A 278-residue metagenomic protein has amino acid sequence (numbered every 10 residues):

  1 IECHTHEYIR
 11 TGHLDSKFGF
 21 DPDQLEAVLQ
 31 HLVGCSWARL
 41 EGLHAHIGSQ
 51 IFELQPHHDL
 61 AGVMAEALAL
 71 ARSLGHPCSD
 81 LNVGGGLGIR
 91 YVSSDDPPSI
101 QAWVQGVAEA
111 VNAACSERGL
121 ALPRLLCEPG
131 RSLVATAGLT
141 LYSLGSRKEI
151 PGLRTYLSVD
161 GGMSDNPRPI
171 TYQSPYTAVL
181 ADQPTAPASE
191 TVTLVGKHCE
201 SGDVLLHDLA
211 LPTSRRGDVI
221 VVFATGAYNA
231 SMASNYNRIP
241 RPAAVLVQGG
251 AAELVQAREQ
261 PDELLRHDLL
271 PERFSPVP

Functional and structural regions predicted by a protein language model:
I1-N82, I89, A110, C115: Active-site-proximal beta-alpha core segment in soluble small-molecule metabolic enzymes
C3-T11, L54-H57, Y91-D96, T136-T140 (+2 more regions): Short acidic, glycine/serine/threonine-rich loops at helix termini
G19-D21, S99, Q260: Short, solvent-exposed coil/turn linker segments
H44-H46, N82-G84, S158-D160, F223: Short beta-strand segments
H57-G62, I100-Q101, Y142, L209: Charged helix-capping and loop-helix junction motifs
V63, A67, R72-L81, G85-L139: Glycine-rich phosphate/ribose-binding loops and adjacent secondary-structure elements that form binding surfaces
G106, N112, L120-P278: Charged (often Lys/Glu-rich) extended helix/loop segments that serve as interaction or gating elements
